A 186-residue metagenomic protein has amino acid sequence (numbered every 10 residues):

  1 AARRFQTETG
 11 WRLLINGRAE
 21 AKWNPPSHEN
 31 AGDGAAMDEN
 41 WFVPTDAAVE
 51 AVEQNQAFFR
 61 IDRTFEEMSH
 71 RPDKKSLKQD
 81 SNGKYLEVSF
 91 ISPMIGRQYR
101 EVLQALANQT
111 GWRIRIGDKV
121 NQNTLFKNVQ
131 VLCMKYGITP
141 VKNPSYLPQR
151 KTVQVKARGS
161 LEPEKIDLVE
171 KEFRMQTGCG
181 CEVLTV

Functional and structural regions predicted by a protein language model:
A1-V186: RNA-contacting regions in translation and RNA-metabolism proteins, encompassing KH/S1 modules where present
